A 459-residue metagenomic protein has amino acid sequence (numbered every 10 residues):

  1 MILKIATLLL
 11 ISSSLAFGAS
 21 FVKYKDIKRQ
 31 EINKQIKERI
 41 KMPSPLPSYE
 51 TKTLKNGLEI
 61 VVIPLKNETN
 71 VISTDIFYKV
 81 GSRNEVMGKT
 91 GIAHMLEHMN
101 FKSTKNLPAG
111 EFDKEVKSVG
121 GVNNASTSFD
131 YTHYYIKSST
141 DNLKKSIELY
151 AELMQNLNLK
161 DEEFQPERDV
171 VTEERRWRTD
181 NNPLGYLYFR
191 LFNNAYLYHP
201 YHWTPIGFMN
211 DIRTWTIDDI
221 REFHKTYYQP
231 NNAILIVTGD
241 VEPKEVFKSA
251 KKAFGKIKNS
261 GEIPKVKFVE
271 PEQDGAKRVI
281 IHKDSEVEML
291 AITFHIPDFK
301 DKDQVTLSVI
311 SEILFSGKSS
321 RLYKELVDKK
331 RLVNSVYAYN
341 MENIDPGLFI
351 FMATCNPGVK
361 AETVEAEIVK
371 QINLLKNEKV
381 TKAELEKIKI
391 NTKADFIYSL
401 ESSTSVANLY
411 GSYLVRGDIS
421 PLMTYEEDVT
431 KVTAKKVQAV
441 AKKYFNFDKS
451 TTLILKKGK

Functional and structural regions predicted by a protein language model:
M1-L10: Sec-dependent signal peptide recognition, specifically the positively charged N-region followed immediately by
T7, E97-N100, V170, W177: Hydrophobic side chains within alpha-helical segments
I11-G18: Hydrophobic h-region of N-terminal signal peptides that target proteins for export in Gram-negative bacteria
A19-E111, S138, E148, R221-E325 (+2 more regions): His/Glu-rich zincin catalytic helix
A19-K28, T53, E111-E262, I280 (+2 more regions): Charge-rich, well-structured scaffold segments of protease-associated domains
